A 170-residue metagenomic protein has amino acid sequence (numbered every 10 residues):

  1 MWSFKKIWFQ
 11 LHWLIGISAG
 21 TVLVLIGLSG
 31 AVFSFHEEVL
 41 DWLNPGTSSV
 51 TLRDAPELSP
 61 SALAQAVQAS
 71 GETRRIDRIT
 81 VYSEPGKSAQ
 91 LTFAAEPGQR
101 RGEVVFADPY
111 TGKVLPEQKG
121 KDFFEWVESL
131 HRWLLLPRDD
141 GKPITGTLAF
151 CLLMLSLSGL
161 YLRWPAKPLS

Functional and structural regions predicted by a protein language model:
M1-S170: Conserved histidines in hydrophobic membrane contexts and catalytic metal-binding motifs
